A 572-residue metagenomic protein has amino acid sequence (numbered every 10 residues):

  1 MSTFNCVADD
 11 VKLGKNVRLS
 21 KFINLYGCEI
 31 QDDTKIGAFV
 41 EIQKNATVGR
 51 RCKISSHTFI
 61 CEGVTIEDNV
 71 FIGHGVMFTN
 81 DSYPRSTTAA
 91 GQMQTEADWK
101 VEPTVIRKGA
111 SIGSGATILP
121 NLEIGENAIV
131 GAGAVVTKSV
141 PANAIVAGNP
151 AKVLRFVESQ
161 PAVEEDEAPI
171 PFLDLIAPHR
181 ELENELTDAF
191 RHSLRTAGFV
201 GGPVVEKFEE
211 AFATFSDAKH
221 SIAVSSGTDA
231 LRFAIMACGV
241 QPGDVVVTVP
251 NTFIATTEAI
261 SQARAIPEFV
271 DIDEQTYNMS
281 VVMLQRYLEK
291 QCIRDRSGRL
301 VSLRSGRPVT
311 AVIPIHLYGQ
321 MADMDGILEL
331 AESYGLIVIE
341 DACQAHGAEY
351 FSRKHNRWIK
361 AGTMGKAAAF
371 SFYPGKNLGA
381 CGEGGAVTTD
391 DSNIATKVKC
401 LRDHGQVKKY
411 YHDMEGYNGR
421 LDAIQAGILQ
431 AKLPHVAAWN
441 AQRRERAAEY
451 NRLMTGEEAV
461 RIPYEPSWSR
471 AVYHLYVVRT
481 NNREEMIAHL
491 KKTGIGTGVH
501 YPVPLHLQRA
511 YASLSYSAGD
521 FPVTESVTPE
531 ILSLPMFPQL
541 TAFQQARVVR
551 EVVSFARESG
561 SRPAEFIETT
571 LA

Functional and structural regions predicted by a protein language model:
M1-K12, R18-L122, V157-V163: Flexible, glycine/small-residue-enriched loop-and-beta-strand segment within the central core of proteins
A147, L154-F156, S371, G385-D390 (+1 more regions): Short beta-strand-to-turn element immediately C-terminal to the catalytic PLP-Schiff-base lysine in fold type I
A162-G198, P535: N-terminal "arm"/small-domain region of PLP-dependent enzymes with the aminotransferase-like
G198-V245, A259-Q262, F269-D271, I293-L303 (+2 more regions): Phosphate-binding glycine-rich loop
P203-E210, F215-K219, R294-R307, A311-P314 (+4 more regions): PLP-dependent aminotransferase class I/II
M236, V240-L317, M321-S333, I337-A342 (+1 more regions): PLP-dependent aminotransferase-like
E340-G379, K408-D413: Conserved active-site segment immediately N-terminal to the catalytic lysine that forms the internal aldimine
